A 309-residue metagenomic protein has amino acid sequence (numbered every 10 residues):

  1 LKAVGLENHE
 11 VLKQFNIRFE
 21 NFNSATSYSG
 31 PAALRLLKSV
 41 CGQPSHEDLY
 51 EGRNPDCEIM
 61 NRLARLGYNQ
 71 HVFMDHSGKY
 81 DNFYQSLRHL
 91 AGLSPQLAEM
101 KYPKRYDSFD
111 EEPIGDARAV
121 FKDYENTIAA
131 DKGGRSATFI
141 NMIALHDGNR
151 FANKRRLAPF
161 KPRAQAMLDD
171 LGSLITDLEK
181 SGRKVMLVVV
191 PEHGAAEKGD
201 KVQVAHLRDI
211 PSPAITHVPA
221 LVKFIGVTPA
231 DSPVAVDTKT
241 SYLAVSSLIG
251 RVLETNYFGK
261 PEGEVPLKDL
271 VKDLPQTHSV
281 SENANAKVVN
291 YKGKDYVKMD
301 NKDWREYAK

Functional and structural regions predicted by a protein language model:
L1-F151, Y242, R251-L253, E262-V265: Active-site-proximal alpha/beta segments of enzymes that process anionic O-linked groups
G5, G115-K132, R150-V190, E197 (+1 more regions): A long, amphipathic alpha-helix that forms part of the scaffold/cap immediately adjacent to metal-dependent active
A32, A214-V218, S241: Residues that flank catalytic or metal-binding motifs in active/ligand-binding sites
C41, N149-L157, D200-Q203, A230-V234: Short acidic, glycine/proline-rich loop/turn micro-motifs
D56-C57, N61, R65, G78-N82 (+3 more regions): Membrane-interface soluble catalytic domains
A144, P162, G172, A286-V288: Polyampholytic, low-complexity intrinsically disordered segments
E179-K184, V190-T228: Histidine-centered active-site microenvironments of extracellular/periplasmic hydrolases and transferases
